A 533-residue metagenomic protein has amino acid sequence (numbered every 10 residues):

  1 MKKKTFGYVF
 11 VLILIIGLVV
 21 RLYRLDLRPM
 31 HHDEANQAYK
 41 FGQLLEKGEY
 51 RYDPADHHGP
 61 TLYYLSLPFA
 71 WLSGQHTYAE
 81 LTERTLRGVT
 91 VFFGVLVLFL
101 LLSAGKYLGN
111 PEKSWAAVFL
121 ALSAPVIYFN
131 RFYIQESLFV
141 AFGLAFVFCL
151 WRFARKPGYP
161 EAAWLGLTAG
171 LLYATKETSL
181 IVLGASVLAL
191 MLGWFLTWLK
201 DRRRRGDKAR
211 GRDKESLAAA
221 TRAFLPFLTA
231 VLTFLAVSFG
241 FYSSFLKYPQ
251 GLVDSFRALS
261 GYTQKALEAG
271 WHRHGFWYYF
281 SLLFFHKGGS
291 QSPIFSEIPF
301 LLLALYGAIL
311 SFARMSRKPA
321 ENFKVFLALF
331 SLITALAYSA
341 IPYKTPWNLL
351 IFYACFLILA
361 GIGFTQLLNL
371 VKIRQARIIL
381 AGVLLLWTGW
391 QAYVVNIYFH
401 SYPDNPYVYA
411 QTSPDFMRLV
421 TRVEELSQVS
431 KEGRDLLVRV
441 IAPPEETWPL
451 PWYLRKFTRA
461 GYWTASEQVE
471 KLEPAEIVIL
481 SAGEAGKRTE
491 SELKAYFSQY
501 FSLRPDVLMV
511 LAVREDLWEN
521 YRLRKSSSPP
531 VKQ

Functional and structural regions predicted by a protein language model:
K2-R374, W387-V395: Membrane-integral, polyisoprenol-dependent glycosyltransferases of the GT-C/oligosaccharyltransferase superfamily
E46-E49, A70, Q428, R455 (+1 more regions): Sec-exported extracytoplasmic/periplasmic mature domains
V126, T334-A335, E446, S466-Q468 (+1 more regions): Solvent-exposed loop/turn segments at secondary-structure junctions within structured extracellular/periplasmic domains
E177, R434-L437, F457, E473-E476: Loop/turn elements at helix/coil->beta-strand transitions in domains of secreted/extracellular proteins
V231-L232, S427-R434, V469-P474: Flexible, charged surface loops at secondary-structure boundaries
R377-R455, M509, V513-P529: Membrane-proximal, lumen/periplasm-facing interface regions of secretory-pathway glyco- and lipid-modifying enzymes
L454-L472: A short, well-structured beta->alpha microelement
L472-Q533: Aromatic/acidic, Gly/Pro-rich catalytic loop(s) in extracytoplasmic/lumenal soluble domains of multi-pass membrane
